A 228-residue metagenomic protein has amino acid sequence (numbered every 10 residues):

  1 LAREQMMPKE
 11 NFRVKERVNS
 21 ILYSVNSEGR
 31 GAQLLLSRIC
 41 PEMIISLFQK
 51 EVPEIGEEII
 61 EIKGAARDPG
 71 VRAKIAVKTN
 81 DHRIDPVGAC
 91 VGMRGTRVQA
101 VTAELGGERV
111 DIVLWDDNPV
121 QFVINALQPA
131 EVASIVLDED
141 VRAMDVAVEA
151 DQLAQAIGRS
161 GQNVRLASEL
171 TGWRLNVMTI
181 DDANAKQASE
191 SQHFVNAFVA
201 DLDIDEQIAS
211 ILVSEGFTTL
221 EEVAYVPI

Functional and structural regions predicted by a protein language model:
L1-I228: RNA-contacting regions in translation and RNA-metabolism proteins, encompassing KH/S1 modules where present
